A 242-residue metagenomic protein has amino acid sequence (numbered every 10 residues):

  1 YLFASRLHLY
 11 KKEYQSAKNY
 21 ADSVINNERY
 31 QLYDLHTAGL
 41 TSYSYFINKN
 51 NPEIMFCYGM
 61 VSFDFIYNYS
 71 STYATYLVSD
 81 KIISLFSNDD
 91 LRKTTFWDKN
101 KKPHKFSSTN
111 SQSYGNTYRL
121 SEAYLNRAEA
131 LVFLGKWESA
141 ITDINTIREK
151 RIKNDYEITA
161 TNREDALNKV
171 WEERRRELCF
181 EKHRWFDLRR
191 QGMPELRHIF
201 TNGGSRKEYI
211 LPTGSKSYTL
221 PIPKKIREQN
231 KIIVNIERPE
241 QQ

Functional and structural regions predicted by a protein language model:
Y1-V24, F56, G115-I144, L167-R176: Extended, hydrophobic/aromatic-rich amphipathic alpha-helical segments that build helical scaffolds
L9-Y10, N27-D34, I152-Y156: Secretory-pathway/luminal and periplasmic proteins that interact with or process carbohydrate-rich
K18-S121, L167, E177, K182 (+5 more regions): Hydrophobic-face positions in mid-chain alpha helices that act as interaction patches
L131, E208-I210: Long mid-to-C-terminal scaffolding/interaction modules that assemble large complexes
T142, I147-E149, I222, Q229: A cross-kingdom marker of C-terminal helix-rich interaction/assembly modules
E149-R176, F180: Conserved catalytic neighborhood of penicillin-recognizing serine enzymes
G203-K207: Non-catalytic C-terminal accessory modules of carbohydrate-active enzymes
K224-Q242: Short, low-complexity, Pro/Ser/Thr/Gly-rich segments in the mature regions of secreted, periplasmic
